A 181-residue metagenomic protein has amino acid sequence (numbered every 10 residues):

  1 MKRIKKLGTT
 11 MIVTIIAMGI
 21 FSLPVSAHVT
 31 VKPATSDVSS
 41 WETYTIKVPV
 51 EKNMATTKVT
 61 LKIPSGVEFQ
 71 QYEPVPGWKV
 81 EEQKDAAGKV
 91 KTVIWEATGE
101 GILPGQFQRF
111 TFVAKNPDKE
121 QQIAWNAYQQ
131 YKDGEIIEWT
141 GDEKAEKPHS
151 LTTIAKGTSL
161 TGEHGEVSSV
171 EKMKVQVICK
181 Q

Functional and structural regions predicted by a protein language model:
M1-M11: Bacterial N-terminal signal peptides that target proteins for export
M11-I20: Bacterial N-terminal signal peptides
F21-A27: Sec/Tat signal peptide C-region and signal peptidase I cleavage site
A34-Y72: Low-complexity, serine/threonine/proline/glycine-rich extracellular segments that form mucin-like
K84-G105: Extracellular adhesion/glycan-binding regions together with long Ser/Thr- and acidic-residue-rich low-complexity tracts
E100-Q121: Low-complexity, intrinsically disordered segments enriched in Ser/Thr together with acidic residues
E120-E135: Serine/threonine-enriched low-complexity regions used as flexible
D133-C179: Extracytoplasmic/periplasmic copper-protein system
